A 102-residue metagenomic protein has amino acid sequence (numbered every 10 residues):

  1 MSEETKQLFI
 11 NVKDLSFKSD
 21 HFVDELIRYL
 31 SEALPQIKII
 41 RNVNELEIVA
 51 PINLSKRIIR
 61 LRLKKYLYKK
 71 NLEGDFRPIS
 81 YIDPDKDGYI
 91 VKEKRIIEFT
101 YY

Functional and structural regions predicted by a protein language model:
S2-Y102: Compact, Lys/Arg-rich rRNA/RNP-binding cores from ribosome-related proteins
